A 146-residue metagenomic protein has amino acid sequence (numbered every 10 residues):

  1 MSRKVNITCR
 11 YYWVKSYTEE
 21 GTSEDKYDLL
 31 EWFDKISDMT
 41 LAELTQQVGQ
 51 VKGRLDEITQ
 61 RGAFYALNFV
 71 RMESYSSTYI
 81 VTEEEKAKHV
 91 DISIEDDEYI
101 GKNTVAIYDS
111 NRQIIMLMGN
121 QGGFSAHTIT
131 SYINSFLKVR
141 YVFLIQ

Functional and structural regions predicted by a protein language model:
M1-V105, G119: Intrinsically disordered, low-complexity polar/charged tails and linkers
A87-Q146: Internal, hydrophobic cores of structured domains that mediate oligomerization or house catalytic pockets within large
